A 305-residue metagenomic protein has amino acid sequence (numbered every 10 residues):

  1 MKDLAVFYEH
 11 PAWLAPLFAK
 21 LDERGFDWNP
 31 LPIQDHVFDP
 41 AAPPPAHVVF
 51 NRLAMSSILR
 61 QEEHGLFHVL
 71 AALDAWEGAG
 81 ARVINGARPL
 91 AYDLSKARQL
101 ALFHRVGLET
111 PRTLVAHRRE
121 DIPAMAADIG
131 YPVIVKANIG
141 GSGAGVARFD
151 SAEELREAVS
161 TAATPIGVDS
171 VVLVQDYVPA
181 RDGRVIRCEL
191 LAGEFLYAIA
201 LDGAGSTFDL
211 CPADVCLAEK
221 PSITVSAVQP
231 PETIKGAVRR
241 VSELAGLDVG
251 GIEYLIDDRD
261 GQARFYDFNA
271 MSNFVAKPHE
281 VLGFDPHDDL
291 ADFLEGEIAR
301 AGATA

Functional and structural regions predicted by a protein language model:
A5, W76-A79, A87-G183, E232 (+2 more regions): Active-site nucleotide/adenylate-binding loops and adjacent lid/helix of ATP-dependent enzymes
V6-F7, L191: Short hydrophobic segments within beta-strands
E9-R112: Conserved N-proximal alpha/beta basic substrate-recognition cap immediately N-terminal to, or forming the N-lobe
A54-S57, I139-G140, M271: Short glycine-rich anion-binding loops that position phosphate/pyrophosphate groups of nucleotides and phosphorylated
V133, L196-Y197, G250, R264-Y266: Protein kinase-like catalytic core scaffold
S142, N269-V281: Glycine-rich phosphate/pyrophosphate-binding beta-alpha loops
R148-L244: Phosphate-binding site of ATP-dependent enzymes
D209-A263, P286-A303: A long amphipathic alpha-helix within ATP-dependent nucleotide-binding catalytic cores
